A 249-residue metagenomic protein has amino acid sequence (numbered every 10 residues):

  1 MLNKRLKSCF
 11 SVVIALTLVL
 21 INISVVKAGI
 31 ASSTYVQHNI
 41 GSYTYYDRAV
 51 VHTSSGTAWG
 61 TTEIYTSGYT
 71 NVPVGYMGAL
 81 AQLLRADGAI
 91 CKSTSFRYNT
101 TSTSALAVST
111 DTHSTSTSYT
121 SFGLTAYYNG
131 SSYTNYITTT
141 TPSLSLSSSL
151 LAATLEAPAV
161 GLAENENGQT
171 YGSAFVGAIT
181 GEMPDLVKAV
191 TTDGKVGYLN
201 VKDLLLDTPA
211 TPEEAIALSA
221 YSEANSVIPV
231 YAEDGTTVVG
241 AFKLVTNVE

Functional and structural regions predicted by a protein language model:
L2-A28: Sec-dependent N-terminal signal peptides of Gram-positive bacterial secreted proteins and lipoproteins
A28-E182, S219-E223, D234-T237, V245-E249: Post-signal peptide N-terminal regions of Sec-secreted extracellular proteins
T125, D193, V201-L205, D234 (+1 more regions): A mature extracytoplasmic/lumenal domain signature
I179-A215: Amphipathic alpha-helical packing elements
P209-Y231: A short beta-strand-loop micro-motif that forms or neighbors metal/cofactor- and ligand-binding patches at active-site
